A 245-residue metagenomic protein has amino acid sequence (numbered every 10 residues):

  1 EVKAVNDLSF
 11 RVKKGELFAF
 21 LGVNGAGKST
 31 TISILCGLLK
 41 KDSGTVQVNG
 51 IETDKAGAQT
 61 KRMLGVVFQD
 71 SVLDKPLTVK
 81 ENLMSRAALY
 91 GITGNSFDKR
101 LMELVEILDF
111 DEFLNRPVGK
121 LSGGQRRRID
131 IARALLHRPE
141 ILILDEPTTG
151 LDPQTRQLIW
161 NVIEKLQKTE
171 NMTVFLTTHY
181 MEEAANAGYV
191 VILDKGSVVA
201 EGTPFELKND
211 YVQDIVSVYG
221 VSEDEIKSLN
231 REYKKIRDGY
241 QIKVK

Functional and structural regions predicted by a protein language model:
G44-E52, Q59-T60: Conserved ABC transporter NBD signature motif
M84, A88, N95-F113: Conserved ABC ATPase "signature" region
P117-L121: Conserved ABC ATPase signature
R138: Conserved catalytic motifs of ABC-family nucleotide-binding domains
L142-D145: Catalytic Walker B motif of ABC-type/P-loop ATPase nucleotide-binding domains
N161-V244: ABC transporter nucleotide-binding domain
